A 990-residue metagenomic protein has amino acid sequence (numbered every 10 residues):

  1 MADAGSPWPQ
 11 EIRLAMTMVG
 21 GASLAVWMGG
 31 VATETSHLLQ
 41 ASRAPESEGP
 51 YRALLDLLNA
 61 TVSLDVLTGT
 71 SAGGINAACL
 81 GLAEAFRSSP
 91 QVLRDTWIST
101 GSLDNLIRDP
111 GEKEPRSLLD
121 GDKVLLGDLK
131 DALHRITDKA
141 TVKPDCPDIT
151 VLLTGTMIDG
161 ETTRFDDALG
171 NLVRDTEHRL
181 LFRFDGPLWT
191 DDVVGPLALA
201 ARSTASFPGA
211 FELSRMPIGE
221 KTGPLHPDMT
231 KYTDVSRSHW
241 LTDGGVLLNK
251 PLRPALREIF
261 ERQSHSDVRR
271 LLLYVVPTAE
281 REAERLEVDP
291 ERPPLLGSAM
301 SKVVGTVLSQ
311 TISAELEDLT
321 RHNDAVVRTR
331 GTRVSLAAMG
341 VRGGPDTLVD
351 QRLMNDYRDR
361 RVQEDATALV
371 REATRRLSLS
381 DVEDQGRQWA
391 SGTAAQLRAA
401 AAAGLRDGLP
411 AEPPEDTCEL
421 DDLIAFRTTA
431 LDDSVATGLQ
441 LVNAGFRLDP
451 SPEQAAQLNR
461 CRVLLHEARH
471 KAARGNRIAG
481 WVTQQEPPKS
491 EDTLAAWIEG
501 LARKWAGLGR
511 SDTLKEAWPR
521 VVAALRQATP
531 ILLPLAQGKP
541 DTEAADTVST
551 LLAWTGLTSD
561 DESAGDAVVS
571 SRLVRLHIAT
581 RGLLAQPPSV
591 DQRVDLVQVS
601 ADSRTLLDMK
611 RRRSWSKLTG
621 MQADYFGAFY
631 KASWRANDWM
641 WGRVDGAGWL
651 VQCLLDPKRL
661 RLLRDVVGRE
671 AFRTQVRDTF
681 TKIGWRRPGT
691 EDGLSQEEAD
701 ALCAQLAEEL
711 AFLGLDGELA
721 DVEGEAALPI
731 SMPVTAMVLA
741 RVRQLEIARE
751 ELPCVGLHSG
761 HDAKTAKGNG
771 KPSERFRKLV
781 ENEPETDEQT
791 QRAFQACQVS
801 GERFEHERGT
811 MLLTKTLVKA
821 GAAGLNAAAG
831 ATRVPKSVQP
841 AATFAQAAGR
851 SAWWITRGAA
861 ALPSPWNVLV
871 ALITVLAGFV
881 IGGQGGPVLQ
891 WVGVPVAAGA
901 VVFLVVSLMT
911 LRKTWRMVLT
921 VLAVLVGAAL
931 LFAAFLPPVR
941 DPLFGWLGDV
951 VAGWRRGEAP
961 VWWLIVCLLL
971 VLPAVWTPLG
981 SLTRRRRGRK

Functional and structural regions predicted by a protein language model:
E11, A15, L24-D138, F165-A168 (+1 more regions): Patatin-like phospholipase
S88-T150, T163-D167, H178, V194-A198 (+8 more regions): Surface cap/lid and interfacial helix-loop subdomains adjacent to catalytic sites that gate substrate access
I149-H265, T306-S313, A399-G509, K515 (+2 more regions): Active-site gating loop/helix substructures
R270-V275, R281-G408, K658-G684, G689-A701: Charged, amphipathic alpha-helical linkers/stalks
M339-R375, R659-S864, V868: Long, compositionally biased intrinsically disordered regions
L353, Y357-L532, L752-E805: Long, low-complexity C-terminal extensions of enzymes
I498-L501, V522, F844-K990: Alpha-helical transmembrane segments of integral membrane proteins
